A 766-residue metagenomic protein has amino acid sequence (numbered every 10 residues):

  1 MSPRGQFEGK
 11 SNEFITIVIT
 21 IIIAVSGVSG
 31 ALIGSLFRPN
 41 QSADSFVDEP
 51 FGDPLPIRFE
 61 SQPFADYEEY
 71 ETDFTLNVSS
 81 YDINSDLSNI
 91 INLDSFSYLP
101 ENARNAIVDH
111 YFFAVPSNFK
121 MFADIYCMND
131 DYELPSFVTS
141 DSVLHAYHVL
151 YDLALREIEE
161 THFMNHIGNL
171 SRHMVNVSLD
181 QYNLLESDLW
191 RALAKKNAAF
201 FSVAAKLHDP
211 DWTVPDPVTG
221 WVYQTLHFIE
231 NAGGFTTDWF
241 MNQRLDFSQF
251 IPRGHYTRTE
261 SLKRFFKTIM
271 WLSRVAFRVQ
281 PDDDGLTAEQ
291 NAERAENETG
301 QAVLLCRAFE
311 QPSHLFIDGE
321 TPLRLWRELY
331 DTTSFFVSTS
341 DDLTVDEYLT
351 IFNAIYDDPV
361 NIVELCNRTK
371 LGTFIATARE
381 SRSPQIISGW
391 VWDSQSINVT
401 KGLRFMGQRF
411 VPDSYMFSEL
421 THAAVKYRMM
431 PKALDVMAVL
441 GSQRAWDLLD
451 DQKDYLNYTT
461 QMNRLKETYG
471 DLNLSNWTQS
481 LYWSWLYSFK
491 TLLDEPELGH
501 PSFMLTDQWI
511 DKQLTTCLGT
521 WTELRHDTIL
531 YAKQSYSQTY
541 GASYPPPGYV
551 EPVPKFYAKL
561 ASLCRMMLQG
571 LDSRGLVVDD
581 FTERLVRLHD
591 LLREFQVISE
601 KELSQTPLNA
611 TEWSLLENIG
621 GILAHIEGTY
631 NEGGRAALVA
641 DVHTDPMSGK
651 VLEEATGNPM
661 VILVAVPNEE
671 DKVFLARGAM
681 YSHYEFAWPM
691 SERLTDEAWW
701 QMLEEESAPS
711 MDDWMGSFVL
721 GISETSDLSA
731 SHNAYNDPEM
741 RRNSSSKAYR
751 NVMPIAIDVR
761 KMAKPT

Functional and structural regions predicted by a protein language model:
M1-P39: Secretory targeting signatures
P39-P765: Long, non-catalytic protein-protein interaction scaffolds
